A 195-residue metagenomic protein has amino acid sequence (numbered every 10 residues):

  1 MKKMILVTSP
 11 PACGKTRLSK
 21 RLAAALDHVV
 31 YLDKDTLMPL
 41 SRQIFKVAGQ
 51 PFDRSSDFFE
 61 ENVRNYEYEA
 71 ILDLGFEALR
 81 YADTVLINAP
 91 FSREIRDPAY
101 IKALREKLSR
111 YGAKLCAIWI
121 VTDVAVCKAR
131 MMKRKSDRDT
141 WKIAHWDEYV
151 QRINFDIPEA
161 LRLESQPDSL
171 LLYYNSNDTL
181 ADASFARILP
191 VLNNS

Functional and structural regions predicted by a protein language model:
M1-M4, A82-D83: Pre-Walker A (Motif I) flank of P-loop NTPase domains
V7: Hydrophobic anchor at the beta1->P-loop junction of P-loop NTPases
P10-P11: The conserved Walker
T16: Walker A/P-loop
K20-A70, F76: Conserved substrate/cofactor phosphate-moiety recognition/catalytic segment in nucleotide-dependent phosphotransferases
N62-Y111: Glycine-rich phosphate-binding loop used to anchor ATP phosphates in small-molecule kinases, encompassing both
S109-M131: Conserved phosphate-donor/acceptor-positioning beta-strand/loop module used by diverse small-molecule
V121, K133-S184: Small-molecule kinase domains that catalyze NTP-dependent phosphoryl transfer to phosphate-bearing small molecules
